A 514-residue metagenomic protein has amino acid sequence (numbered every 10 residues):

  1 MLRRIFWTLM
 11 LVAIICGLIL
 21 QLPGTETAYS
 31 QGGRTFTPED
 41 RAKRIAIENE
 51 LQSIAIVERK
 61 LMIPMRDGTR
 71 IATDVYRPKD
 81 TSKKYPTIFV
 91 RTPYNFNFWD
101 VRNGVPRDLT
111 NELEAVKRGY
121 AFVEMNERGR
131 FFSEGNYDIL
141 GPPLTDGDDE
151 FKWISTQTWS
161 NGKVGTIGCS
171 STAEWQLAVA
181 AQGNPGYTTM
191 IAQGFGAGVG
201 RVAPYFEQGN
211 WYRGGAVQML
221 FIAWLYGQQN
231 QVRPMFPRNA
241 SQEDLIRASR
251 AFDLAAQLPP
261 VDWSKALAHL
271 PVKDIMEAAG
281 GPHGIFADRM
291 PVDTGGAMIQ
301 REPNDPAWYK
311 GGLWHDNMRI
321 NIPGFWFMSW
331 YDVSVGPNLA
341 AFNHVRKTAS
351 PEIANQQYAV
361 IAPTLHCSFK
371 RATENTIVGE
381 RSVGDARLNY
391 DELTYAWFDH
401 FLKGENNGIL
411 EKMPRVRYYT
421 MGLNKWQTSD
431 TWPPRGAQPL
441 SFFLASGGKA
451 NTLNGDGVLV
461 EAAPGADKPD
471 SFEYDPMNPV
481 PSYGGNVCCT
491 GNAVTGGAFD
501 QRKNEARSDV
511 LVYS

Functional and structural regions predicted by a protein language model:
G32-R34, R238, Q242-G280, T376-S514: C-terminal, loop-rich substrate-recognition/catalytic regions characterized by aromatic stacking residues
G33, A46, D108-L109, K117 (+1 more regions): Accessory cap/linker subdomain of secreted extracellular hydrolases
R41-T81, S514: N-terminal cap/lid segment of alpha/beta-hydrolase-fold proteins
T81-S155, P204-Y205, K370-S382: Cap/lid segment of the alpha/beta-hydrolase catalytic domain
T158-S170: Alpha/beta-hydrolase fold nucleophile elbow
G168-A178: Glycine-rich nucleophile elbow surrounding the catalytic serine of serine-hydrolase chemistry
W326-M328: Short beta-strand/loop motif that positions the catalytic acidic residue of the alpha/beta-hydrolase fold
G336-Q357: Active-site-adjacent alpha-helix of alpha/beta-hydrolase-fold enzymes
